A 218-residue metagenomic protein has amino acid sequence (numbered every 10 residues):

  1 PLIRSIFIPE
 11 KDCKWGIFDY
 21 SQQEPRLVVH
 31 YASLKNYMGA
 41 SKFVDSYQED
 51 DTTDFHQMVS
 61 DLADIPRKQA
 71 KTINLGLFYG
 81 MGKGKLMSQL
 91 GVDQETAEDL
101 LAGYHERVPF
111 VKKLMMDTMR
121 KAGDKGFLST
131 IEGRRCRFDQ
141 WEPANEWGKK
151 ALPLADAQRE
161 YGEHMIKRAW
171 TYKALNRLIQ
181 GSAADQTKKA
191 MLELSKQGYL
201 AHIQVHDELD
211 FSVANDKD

Functional and structural regions predicted by a protein language model:
P1-D218: Conserved catalytic core of nucleotide polymerization and phosphodiester-bond processing enzymes
